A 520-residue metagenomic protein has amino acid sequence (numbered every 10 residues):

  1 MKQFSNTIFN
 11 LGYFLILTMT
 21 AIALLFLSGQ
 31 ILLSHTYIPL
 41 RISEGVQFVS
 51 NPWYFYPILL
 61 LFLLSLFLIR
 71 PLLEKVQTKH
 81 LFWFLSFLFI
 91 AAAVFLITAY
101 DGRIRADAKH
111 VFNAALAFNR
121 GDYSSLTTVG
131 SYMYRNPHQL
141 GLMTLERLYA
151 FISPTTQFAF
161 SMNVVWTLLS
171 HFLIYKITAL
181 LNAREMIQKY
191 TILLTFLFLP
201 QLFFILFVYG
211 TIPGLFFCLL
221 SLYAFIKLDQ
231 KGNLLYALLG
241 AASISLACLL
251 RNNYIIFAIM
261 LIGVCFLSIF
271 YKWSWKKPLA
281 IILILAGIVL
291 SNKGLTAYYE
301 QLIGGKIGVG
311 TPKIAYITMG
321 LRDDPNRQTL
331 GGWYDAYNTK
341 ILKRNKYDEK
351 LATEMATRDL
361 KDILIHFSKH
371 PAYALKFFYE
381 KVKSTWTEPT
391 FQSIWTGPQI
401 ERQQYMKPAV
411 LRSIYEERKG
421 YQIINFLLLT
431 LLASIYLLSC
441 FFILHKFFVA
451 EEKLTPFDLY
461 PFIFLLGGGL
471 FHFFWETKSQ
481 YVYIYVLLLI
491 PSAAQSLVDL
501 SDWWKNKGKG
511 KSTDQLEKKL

Functional and structural regions predicted by a protein language model:
M1-F95, A280-L285, G508, Q515 (+1 more regions): Start-transfer (signal-anchor) and selected internal transmembrane alpha helices of multi-pass inner/ER membrane
E44-I58, F158, E380-L465: Membrane-interface anchor segments at the N-terminal boundary of transmembrane helices in multi-pass membrane enzymes
P71, S161-N182, L220, L438-H445: Transmembrane-helix motifs of polytopic, lipid-linked glycan transferases
Y100-L116, R120-L145, S153-Q157, M355-A356: Extracytoplasmic catalytic/substrate-binding loops of multi-pass membrane glycan-assembly enzymes
N136, L140, T144, I152-F172 (+1 more regions): Loop-to-helix entry region of an early transmembrane alpha helix in multi-pass inner-membrane enzymes
I174-L197, P456-L459: Transmembrane-helix signature of polytopic, membrane-embedded enzymes that assemble or transfer cell-envelope glycans
F203-G214: Short acidic/glycine- and proline-prone juxtamembrane loop motifs at membrane-interface regions of multi-pass membrane
E300-Y405: Membrane-proximal stem/loop segments at transmembrane-domain junctions that anchor or position
